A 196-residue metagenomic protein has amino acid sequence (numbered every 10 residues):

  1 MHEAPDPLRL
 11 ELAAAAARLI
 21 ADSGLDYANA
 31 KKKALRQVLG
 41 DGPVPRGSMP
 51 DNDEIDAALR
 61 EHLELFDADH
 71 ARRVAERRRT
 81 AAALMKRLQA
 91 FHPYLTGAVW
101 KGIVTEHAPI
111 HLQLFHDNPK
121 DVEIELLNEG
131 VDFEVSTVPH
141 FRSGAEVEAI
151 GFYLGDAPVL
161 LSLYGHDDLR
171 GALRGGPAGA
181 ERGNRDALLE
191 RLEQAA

Functional and structural regions predicted by a protein language model:
H2-G24, K31-E106, D117-A196: Catalytic core of pol beta-like nucleotidyltransferases
P109, Q113-F115: Mid-length scaffold segments of soluble, non-membrane domains
